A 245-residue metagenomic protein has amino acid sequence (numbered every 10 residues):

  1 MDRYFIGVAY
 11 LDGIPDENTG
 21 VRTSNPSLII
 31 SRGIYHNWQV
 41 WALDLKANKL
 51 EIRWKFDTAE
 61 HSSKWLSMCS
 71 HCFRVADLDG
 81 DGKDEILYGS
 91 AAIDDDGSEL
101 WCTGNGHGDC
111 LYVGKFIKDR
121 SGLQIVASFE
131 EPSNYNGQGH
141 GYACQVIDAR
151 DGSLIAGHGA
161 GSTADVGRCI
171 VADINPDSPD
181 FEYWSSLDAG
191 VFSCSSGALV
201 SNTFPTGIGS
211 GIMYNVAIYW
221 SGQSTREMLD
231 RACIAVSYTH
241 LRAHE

Functional and structural regions predicted by a protein language model:
M1, E51-S63, S98-G104, S153-A160 (+2 more regions): Aromatic (tryptophan-biased) beta-strands that constitute blades/sheets of beta-rich domains
M1-F5, H61-C72, G104-Y112, A160-V171 (+1 more regions): Repeat-based blade/solenoid architectures
M1-M68, I86-Y88: Solenoidal tandem-repeat scaffolds enriched in leucines and small polar residues
D2-S24, C72-G80, Y112-R120, I170-S178 (+1 more regions): Structural signature of eukaryotic scaffold interfaces centered on beta-propeller domains
L28-R32, I86-G89, Q124-S128, E182-S186 (+2 more regions): Hydrophobic beta-strand segments that make up the repeating blades of beta-propeller and related beta-repeat
I34-H36, Y135-G141: Short, solvent-exposed loop/turn segments at conserved positions within beta-propeller repeat blades
L45-K46, D96, A149-R150, S195: Short loop/turn segments that connect beta-strands within beta-propeller blades
T239-E245: Conserved small/polar residues in nucleotide/adenosyl-binding loops
